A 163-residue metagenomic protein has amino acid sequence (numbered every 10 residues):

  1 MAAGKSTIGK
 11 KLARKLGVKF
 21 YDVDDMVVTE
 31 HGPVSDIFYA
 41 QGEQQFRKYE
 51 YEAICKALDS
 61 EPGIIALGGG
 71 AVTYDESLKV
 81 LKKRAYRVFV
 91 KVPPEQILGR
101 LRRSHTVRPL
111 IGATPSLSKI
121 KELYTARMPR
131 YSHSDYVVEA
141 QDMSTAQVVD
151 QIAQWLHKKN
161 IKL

Functional and structural regions predicted by a protein language model:
M1: The conserved Walker
S6: Walker A/P-loop
K11, K15, T125-L163: NTP-dependent small-molecule kinase module
R14-V23: Post-Walker A helix-loop "phosphate-sensing" segment adjacent to the P-loop in P-loop NTPases
D22-A71, E76-K82, P109: ATP-dependent small-molecule kinase phosphotransfer cores that center on conserved nucleotide phosphate-binding segments
G69-V72, P93-E95, M143: Short glycine-rich anion-binding loops that position phosphate/pyrophosphate groups of nucleotides and phosphorylated
R84-M128: A glycine- and Lys/Arg-enriched "phosphate-lid" helix/loop adjacent to the NTP-binding pocket of small-molecule kinases
